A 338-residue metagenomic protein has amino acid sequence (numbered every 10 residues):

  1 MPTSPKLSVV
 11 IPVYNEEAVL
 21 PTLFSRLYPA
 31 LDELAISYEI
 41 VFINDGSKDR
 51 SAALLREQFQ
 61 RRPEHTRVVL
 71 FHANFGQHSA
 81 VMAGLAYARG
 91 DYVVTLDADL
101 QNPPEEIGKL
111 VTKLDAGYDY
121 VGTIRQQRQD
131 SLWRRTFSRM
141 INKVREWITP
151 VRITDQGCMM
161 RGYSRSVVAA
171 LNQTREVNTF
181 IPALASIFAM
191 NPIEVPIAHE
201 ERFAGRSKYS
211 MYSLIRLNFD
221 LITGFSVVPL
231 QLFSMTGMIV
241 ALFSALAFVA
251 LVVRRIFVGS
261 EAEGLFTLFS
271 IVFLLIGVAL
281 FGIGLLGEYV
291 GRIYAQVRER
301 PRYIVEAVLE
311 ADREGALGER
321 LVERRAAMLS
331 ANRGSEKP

Functional and structural regions predicted by a protein language model:
M1-K6, F180-P338: Hydrophobic helical membrane-anchoring modules
M1-L132: Structured catalytic core of nucleotide-sugar glycosyltransferases
P12, F71-A73, R161, S234 (+2 more regions): Short conserved micro-motifs on helix faces and helix-strand junctions that flank and scaffold key functional residues
P29, E33, E57, R61 (+7 more regions): Conserved amphipathic alpha-helical interaction elements at protein-protein interfaces in regulatory, energy-coupling
V69-A73, Q77-Y87, Q101-I187, E200-F219: Acceptor/aglycone-binding surface of glycosyltransferases and processive sugar-polymer synthases
